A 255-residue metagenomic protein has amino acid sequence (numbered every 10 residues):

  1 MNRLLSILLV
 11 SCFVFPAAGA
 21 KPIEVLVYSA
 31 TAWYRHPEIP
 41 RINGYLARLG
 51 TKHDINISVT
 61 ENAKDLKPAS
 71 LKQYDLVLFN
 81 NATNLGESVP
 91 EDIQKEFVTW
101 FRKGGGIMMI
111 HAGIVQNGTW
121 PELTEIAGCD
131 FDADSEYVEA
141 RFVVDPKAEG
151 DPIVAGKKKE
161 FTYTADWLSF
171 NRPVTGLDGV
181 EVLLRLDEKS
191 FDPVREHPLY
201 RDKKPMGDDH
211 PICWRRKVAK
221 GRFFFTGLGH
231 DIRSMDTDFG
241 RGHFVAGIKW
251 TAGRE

Functional and structural regions predicted by a protein language model:
L4-V14: Sec-dependent N-terminal signal peptides
F15, G19-Y74: Aromatic-Pro/Gly-enriched surface loop or interdomain linker that acts as a lid/target-recognition segment
A20-I23, S29, R48-K52, E61 (+3 more regions): Extracellular ligand-binding/catalytic regions of CAZymes and related secreted enzymes and adhesion modules
L26-Y28, K72-N117, K220: Short alpha-beta junction capping motif
T31-Y34, A63-L66, A82-G86, I107 (+3 more regions): Solvent-exposed loop/turn segments at secondary-structure junctions within structured extracellular/periplasmic domains
N43-A47, Q94, V98, W120: Extracytoplasmic/secreted envelope proteins and their assembly/folding machinery, especially bacterial periplasmic
G118-V144: Short, glycine-/small-residue-rich phosphate/pyrophosphate-handling segment
C129, E139-A219: Catalytic beta-strand/loop cores that center a nucleophilic Ser/Cys/Thr and support acyl-enzyme chemistry
